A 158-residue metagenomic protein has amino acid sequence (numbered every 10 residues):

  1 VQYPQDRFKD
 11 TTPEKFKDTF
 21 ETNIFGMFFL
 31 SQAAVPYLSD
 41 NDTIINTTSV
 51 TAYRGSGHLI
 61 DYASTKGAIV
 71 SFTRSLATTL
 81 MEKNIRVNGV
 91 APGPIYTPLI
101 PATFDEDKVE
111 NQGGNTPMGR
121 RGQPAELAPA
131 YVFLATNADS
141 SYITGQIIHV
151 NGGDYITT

Functional and structural regions predicted by a protein language model:
V1-K17, H58-D61, I100-F104: Conserved mid-core segment of classical short-chain dehydrogenase/reductases
Q5, R54, D139, T144-T158: Short C-terminal tail/terminal secondary-structure segment of NAD(P)H-dependent dehydrogenase/reductase domains
K9-F28, I45, I69, M118: Catalytic Tyr-X3-Lys loop
S31, T65, T73: Active-site helix of classical SDR
P36, T78-E82: Alpha-helical segment proximal to the catalytic Tyr-Lys
S49: Residue(s) in the substrate-gating loop at a strand-loop-helix junction that position the organic substrate next
M81, R86, I143-T144: Short, small/polar-rich loop/turn modules that mediate ligand/substrate recognition or access, typified
G89, N111-D139, I143, V150-G152: C-terminal helical subdomain
